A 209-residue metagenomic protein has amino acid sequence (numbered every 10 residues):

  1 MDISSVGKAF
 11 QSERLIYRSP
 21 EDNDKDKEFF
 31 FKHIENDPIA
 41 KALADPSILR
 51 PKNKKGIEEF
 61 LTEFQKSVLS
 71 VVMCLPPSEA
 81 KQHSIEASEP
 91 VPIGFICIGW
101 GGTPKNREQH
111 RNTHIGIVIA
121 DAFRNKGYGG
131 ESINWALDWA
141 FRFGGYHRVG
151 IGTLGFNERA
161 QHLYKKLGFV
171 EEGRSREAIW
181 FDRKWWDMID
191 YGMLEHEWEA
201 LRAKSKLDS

Functional and structural regions predicted by a protein language model:
M1-T62, E197-S209: A short, well-structured alpha-helix characteristic of acyl/acetyltransferase catalytic modules
R14, V68-S70, W186-D190: Short hydrophobic/aromatic beta-strand or adjacent loop that forms the aromatic wall/cage of a ligand/substrate-binding
I16, G116, G150-G152, D190-G192: Short aromatic/hydrophobic contact patches that present stacked aromatics for nucleic-acid/ligand binding
F29, H114, E131, R148 (+1 more regions): Amphipathic alpha-helical recognition patches that constitute DNA-binding helices
L49-R124, L194-H196: Acetyl-CoA-dependent GNAT
N125-R142, E158-K166: Conserved acetyl-CoA-binding loop-helix of GNAT-fold acetyltransferases
R142-G152: Conserved GNAT acetyl-CoA-binding A-motif
G150-T153, K165, V170-W186, R202-A203: Conserved catalytic-core motifs of GNAT/GCN5-like acyltransferases
